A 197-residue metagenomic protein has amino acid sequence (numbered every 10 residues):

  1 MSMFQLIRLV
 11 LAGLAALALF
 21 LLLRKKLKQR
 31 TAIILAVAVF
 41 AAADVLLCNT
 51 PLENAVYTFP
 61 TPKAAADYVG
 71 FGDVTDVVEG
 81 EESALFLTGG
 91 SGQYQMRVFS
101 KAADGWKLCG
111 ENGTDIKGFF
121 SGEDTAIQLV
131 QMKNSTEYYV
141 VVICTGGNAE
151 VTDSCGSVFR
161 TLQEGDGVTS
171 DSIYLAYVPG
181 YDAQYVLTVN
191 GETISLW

Functional and structural regions predicted by a protein language model:
M1-L23: Membrane-embedded alpha-helical segments of integral membrane proteins
A18-K25, L46-P51: Canonical alpha-helical transmembrane segments
L22-I34: Membrane-interface helix-boundary motifs at transmembrane edges
A36-I116: N-terminal export/targeting and maturation segments
G72-E79, G118, L129-Q131, D166 (+1 more regions): Short, exposed beta-strand/loop patches in secreted or surface proteins that constitute
D76-A84, G89-Q93, S100-G105, M132-E137 (+3 more regions): Short, solvent-exposed coil/turn segments at beta-strand boundaries
G113-V140: Extracellular ectodomain segments of secreted/surface proteins
E150-W197: Ser/Thr-rich low-complexity repeats and stalk/linker segments
